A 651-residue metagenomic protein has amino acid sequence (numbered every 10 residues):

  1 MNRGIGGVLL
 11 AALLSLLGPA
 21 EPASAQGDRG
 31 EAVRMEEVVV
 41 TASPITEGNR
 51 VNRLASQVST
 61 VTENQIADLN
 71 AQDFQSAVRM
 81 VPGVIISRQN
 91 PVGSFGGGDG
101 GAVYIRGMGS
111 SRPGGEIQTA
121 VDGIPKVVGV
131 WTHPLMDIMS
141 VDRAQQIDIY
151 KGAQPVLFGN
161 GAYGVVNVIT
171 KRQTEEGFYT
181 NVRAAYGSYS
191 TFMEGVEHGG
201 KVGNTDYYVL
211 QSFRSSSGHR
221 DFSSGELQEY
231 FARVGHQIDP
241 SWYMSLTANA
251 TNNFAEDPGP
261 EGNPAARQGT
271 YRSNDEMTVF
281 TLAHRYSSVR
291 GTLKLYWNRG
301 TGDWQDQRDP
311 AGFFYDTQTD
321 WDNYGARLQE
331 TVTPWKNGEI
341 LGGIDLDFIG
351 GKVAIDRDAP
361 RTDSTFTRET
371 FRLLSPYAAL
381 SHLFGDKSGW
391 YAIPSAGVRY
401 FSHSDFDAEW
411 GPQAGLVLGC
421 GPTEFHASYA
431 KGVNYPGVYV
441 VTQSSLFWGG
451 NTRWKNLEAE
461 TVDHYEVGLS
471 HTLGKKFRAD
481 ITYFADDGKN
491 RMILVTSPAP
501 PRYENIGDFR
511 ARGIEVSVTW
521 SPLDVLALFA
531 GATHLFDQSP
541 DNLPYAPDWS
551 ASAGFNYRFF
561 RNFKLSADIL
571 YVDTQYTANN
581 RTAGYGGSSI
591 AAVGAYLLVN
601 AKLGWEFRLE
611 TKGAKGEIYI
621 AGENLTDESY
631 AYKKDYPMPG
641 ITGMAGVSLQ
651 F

Functional and structural regions predicted by a protein language model:
Q26, G235-I238, A427, P544-F651: Conserved C-terminal beta-signal and adjacent last beta-strands/turns of outer-membrane beta-barrel proteins
E36-L69, G97, G101-A102, F231: N-terminal periplasmic "start-of-domain" segments of outer-membrane beta-barrel proteins
E47, Q75, R79-I124: Extracytoplasmic beta-strand/coil segments of soluble accessory domains associated with Gram-negative outer-membrane
I124-K151: Short acidic/polar hinge/loop motifs at secondary-structure boundaries that mediate gating or recognition
Y186-S215, R220-A255, R267-T292, W297 (+2 more regions): Transmembrane beta-barrel wall of Gram-negative outer-membrane proteins
T205, S288-D306, G419-A430, V440 (+5 more regions): Membrane-embedded beta-barrel scaffold of Gram-negative outer-membrane proteins
D239, A248, L295, N337 (+3 more regions): Structural signature of Gram-negative outer-membrane beta-barrels, strongest in the C-terminal barrel of TonB-dependent
K336, I340, H382-P394, Y483-D487 (+3 more regions): Gram-negative outer-membrane beta-barrel transporters
